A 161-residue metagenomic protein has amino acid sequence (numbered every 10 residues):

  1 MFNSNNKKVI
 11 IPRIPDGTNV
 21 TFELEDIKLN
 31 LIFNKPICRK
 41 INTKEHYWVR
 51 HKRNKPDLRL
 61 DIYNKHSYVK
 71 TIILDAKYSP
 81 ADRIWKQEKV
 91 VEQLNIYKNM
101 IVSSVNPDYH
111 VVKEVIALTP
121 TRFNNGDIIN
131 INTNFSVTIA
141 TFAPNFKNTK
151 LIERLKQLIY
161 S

Functional and structural regions predicted by a protein language model:
F2-S161: Catalytic core segments in nucleotide and nucleic-acid processing enzymes
